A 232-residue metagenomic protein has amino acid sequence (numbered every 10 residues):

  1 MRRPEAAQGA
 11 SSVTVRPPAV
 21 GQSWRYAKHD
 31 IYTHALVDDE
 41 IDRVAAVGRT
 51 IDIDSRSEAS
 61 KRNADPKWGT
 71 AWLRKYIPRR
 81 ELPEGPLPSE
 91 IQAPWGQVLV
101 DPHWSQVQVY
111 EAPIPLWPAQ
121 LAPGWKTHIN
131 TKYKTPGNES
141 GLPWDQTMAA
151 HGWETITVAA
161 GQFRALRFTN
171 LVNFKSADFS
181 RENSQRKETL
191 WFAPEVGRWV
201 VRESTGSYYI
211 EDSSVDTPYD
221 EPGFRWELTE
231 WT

Functional and structural regions predicted by a protein language model:
R2-L82, T131-T232: Acidic, serine/threonine-rich low-complexity disordered tracts
T70, R74-K75, E84-V100: Amphipathic N-proximal alpha-helical interface segments
Q92-A159, N170: Secreted/surface-exposed cysteine- and glycine-rich disulfide frameworks
